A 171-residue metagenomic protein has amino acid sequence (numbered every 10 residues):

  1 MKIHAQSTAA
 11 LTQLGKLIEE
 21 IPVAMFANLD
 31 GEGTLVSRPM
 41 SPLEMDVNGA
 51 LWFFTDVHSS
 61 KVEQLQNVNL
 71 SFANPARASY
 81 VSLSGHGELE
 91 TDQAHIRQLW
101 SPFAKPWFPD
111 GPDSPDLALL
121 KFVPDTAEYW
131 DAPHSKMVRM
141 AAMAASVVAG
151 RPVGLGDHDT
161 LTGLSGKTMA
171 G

Functional and structural regions predicted by a protein language model:
M1-P22, S165-G171: N-terminal leader/targeting segments and the immediate start of mature chains
K2, D116-G171: C-terminal edge-of-domain segments
Q13, G33-S37, V62: Positively charged, polar, low-complexity stretches
K16-E32, V68-F72: A short, Trp-centered hydrophobic/proline-enriched beta-strand micro-motif
S41-E44: A short, well-structured catalytic beta-strand-centered motif of the EAL phosphodiesterase domain for c-di-GMP
V47-L51: Short active-site oxyanion
F54-D56: Short His-Asn-centered micro-motif
K61-P124: Short, structured beta-strand-loop surface elements
